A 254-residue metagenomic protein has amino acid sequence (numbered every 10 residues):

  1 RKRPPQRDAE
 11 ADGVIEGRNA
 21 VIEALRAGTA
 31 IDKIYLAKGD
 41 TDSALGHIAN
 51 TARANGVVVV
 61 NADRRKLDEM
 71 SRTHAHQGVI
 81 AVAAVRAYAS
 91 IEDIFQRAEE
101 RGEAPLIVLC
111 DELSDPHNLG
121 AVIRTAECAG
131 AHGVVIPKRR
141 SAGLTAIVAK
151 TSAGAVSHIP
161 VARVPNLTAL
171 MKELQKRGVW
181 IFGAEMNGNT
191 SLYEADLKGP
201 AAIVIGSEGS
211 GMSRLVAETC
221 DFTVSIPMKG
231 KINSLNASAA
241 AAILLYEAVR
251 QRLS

Functional and structural regions predicted by a protein language model:
R1-R97: N-terminal positively charged helical leader segments and presequences
G17, N118, A126, I181 (+3 more regions): Conserved RecA-like P-loop NTPase ATPase core
I22, C128, A146-A155, R214-S254: Structured adenosyl-cofactor binding patch, chiefly the S-adenosyl-L-methionine
R26-A30, L36, G46, V57 (+1 more regions): RNA substrate-binding interface of SAM-dependent RNA methyltransferases
D63, A84, D111, P137-K138 (+5 more regions): Short beta->alpha connector loops at strand-helix junctions that form conserved, small/polar/Pro-enriched
R65-M70, A87-A89, L167-M171, T190 (+1 more regions): A short acidic, often aromatic-flanked loop/helix-cap motif at beta-alpha or helix-coil junctions that lines enzyme
M70-A84, A155, P160, K198-G206: Short basic, glycine-rich beta-strand/loop surfaces that mediate nucleic-acid
F182-N236: Active-site/ligand-binding-proximal alpha/beta "capping" segment
